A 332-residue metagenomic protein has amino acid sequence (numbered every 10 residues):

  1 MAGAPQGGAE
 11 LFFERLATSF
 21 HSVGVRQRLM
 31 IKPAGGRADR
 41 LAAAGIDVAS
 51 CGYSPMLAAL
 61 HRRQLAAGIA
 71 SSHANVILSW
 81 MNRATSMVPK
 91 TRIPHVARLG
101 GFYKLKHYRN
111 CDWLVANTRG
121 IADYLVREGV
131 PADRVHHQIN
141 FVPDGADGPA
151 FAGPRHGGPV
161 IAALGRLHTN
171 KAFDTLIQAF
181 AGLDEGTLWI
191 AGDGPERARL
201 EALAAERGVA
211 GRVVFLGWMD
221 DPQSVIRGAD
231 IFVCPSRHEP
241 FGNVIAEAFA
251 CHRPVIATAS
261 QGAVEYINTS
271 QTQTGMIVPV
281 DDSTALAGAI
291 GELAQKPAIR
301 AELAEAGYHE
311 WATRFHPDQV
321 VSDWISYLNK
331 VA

Functional and structural regions predicted by a protein language model:
M1-G7, L11-L57, R134: N-terminal strand-loop element at the rim of the active site of nucleotide-sugar-dependent glycosyltransferases
G7-T18, P159, A163-G182, G186 (+2 more regions): A conserved mid-protein helix/loop that constitutes part of the nucleotide-sugar donor-binding site
M30-I31, P254-T258, I267-N268: Short hydrophobic beta-strand element within catalytic cores of glycosyltransferases and related nucleotide-activated
A58-H61, L78-T85, L99-G100: Short His-centered aromatic/hydrophobic patch
D112-D147: Donor nucleotide-sugar binding/catalytic pocket of nucleotide-sugar-dependent glycosyltransferases
W218, R237: Aromatic "clamp/platform" in nucleotide-sugar-dependent glycosyltransferases that forms part of the donor/acceptor
N268-S283, E292-P297: Conserved acidic donor-binding segment of nucleotide-sugar-dependent glycosyltransferases
E292, I299-R314, V320: A short, well-ordered alpha-helix in the C-terminal region of glycosyltransferases
